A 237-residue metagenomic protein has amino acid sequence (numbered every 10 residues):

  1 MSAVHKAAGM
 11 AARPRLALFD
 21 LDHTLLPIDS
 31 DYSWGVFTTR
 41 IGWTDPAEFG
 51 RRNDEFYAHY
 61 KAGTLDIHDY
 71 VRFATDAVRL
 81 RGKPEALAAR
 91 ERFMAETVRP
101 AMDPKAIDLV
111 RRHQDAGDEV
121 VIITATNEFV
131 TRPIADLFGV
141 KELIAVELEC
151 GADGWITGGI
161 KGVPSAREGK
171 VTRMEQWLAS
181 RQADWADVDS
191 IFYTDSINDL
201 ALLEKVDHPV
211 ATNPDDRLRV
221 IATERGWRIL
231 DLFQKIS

Functional and structural regions predicted by a protein language model:
S2-L16, A88, A95-S237: C-terminal cap/substrate-recognition subdomain and adjoining C-terminal extension of metal-dependent phosphatase-like
S2-L65: Active-site neighborhood of HAD-like aspartate-dependent phosphohydrolases
L21, P84-L87: Catalytic cores of transferase enzymes with a strong primary signal for eukaryotic protein kinases
I28, G50, T64, H68 (+2 more regions): Electropositive phosphate-/nucleotide-binding environments in soluble metabolic enzymes
D31-W34, Y70-V71, A152-G159: Acidic/polar active-site rim loop that often engages polyanionic ligands
S33-W34, E55, D69-F73, A89-F93: A general alpha-helix detector
G42-A47, N53-I67, P84-E85, K105-I107 (+2 more regions): Conserved alpha/beta cores of soluble small-molecule-handling proteins
F56-K83, E147-G151: Short, compositionally biased "basic patch" segments
